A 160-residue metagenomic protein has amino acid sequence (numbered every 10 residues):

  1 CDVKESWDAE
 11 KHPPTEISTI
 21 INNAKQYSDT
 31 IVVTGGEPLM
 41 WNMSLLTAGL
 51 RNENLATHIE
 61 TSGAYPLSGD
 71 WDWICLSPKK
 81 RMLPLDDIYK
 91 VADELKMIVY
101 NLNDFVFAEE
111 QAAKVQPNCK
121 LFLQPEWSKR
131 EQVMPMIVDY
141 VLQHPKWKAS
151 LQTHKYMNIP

Functional and structural regions predicted by a protein language model:
D2-W71: Conserved Radical SAM active-site core
K11-T15, L102, E131: Conserved phosphate-coordination/catalytic loops
S18-Q26, G69-P84, I88-V91, Y140-T153: Structural recognition of alpha->loop->beta junctions
K25-D29, N103-P160: Auxiliary Fe-S-binding modules of radical SAM enzymes
G36-P38, S62-A64, K79, Y100 (+2 more regions): Active-site beta-loop-alpha junctions enriched in small/polar residues
M43-C119: Radical SAM/AdoMet-radical enzyme domain recognition
